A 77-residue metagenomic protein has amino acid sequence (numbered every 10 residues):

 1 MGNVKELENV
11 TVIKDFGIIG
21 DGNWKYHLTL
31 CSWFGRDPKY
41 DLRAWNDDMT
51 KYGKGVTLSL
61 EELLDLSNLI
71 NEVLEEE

Functional and structural regions predicted by a protein language model:
M1-E77: Positively charged, low-complexity terminal tracts and the immediately adjacent first secondary-structure elements
